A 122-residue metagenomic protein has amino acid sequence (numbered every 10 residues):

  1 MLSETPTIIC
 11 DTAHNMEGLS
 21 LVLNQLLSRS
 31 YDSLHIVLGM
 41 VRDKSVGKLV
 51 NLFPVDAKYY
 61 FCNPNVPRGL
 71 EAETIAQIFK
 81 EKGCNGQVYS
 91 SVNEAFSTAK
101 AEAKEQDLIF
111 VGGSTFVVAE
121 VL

Functional and structural regions predicted by a protein language model:
M1-K58: Nucleotide phosphate-binding/pyrophosphate-handling subdomain across enzymes that bind or process nucleotide phosphates
S3, V121-L122: Short, flexible helix/strand-to-coil boundary loops that buttress conserved ligand/catalytic motifs in alpha/beta
T7-I8, V50-L108: C-terminal helical cap/extension that packs against the catalytic core of soluble nucleotide-cofactor enzymes
S114: Active-site-proximal loop/hinge segments that shape catalytic or ion-binding/gating pockets
V117-A119: Short, active-site-adjacent cap segments at secondary-structure transitions
